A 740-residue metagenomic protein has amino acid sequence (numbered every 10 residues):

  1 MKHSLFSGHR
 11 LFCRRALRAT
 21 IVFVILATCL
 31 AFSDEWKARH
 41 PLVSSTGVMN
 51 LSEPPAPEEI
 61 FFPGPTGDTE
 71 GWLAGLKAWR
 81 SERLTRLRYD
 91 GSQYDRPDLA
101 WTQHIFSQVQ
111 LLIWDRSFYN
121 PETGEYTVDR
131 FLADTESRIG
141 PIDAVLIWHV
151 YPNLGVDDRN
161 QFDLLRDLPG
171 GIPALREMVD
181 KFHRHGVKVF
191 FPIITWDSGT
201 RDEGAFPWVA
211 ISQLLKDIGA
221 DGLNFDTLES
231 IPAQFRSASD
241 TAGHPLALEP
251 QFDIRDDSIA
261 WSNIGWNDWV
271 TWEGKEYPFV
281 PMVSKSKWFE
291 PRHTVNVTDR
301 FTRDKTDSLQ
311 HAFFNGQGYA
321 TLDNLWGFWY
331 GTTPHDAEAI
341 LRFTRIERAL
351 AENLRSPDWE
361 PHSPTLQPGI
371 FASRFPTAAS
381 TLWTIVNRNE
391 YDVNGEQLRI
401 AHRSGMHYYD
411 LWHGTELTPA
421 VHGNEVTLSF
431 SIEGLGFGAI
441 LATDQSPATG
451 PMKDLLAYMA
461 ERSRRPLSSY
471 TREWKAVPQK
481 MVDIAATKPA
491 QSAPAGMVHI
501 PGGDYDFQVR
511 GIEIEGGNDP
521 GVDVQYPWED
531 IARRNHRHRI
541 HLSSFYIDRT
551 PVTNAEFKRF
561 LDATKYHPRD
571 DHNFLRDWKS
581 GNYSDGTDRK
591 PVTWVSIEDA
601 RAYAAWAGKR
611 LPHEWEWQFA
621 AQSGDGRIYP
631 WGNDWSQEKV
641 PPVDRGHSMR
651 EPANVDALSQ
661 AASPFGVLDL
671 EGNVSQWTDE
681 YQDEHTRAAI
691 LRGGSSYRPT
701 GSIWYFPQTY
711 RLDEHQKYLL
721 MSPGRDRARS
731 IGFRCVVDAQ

Functional and structural regions predicted by a protein language model:
A31-S33, A448-W615, Q622-R627, Y718-Q740: Extended beta-strand/loop cores of jelly-roll/beta-sandwich
G64, D68-T69, L73, H244 (+4 more regions): Active-site-proximal substrate-binding groove within the catalytic cores of carbohydrate-active enzymes
G67-E82, R88-T123, H149-P152, Q491 (+1 more regions): An acidic-aromatic substrate-binding cleft motif
G124-R138, E203-L214: Short, acidic/polar
R130-V150, D217-A220: Catalytic domains of carbohydrate-active enzymes, especially glycoside hydrolases
G155-D307, F313: Aromatic- and carboxylate-enriched substrate-binding clefts and catalytic-loop regions of carbohydrate-active enzymes
N424-Y458: C-terminal beta-strand-rich structural cap/linker in extracellular carbohydrate-active enzymes
I500, H567, H572-K717, G724-R729: Functional-site microenvironments in short loops/helix caps that host divalent-cation chemistry
